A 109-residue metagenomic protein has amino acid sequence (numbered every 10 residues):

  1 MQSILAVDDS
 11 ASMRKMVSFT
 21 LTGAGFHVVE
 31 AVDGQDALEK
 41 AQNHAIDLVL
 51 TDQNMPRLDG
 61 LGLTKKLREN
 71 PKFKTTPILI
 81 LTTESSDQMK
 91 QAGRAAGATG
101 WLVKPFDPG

Functional and structural regions predicted by a protein language model:
K15-G23: Charged docking surfaces used in two-component/phosphorelay signaling
G25-V32, K40: Short hydrophobic/Thr-rich beta-strand motif most characteristic of the beta2 strand and flanking loop of CheY-like
A45-L50: Active-site beta3 strand of CheY-like receiver
D52, T82: Active-site residues of response regulator receiver
M55: Receiver (REC) domain active-site loop signature in two-component systems and cognate sites in sensor histidine kinases
K104: A Lys-centered signature of the CheY-like receiver
